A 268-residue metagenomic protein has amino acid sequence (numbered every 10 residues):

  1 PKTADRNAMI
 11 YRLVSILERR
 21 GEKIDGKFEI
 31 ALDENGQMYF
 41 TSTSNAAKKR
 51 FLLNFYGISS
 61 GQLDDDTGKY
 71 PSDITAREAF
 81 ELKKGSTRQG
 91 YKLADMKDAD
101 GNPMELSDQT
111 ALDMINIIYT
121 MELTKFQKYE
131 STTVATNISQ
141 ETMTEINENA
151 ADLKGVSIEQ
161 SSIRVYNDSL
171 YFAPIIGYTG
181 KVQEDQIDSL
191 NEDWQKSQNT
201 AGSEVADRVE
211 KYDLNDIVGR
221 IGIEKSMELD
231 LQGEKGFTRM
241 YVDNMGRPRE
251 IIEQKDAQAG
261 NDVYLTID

Functional and structural regions predicted by a protein language model:
P1-R249, K255-D256: Membrane-proximal periplasmic segments of bacterial cell-envelope enzymes, especially penicillin-binding proteins
D243-G246, N261-I267: Conserved beta-strand/loop elements of the cytosolic catalytic core of P-type E1-E2 ATPases, chiefly in the P-domain
Q254-D262: Short His/Asp/Glu-rich catalytic/ion-coordination signatures at enzyme active sites or charged loops
